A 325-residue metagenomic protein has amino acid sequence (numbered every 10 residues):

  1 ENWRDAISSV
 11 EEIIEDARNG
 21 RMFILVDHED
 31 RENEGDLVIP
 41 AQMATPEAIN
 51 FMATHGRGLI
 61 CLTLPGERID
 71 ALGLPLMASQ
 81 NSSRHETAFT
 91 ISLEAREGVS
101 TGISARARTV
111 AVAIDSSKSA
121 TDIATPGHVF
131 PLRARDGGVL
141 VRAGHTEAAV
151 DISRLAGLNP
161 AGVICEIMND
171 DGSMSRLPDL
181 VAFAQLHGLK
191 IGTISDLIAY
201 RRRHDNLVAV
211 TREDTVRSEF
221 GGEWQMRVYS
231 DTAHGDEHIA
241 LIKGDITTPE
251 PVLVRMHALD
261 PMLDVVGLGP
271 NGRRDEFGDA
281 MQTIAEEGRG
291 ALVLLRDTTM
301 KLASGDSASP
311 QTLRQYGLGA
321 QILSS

Functional and structural regions predicted by a protein language model:
E1-S325: Catalytic domains of riboflavin
